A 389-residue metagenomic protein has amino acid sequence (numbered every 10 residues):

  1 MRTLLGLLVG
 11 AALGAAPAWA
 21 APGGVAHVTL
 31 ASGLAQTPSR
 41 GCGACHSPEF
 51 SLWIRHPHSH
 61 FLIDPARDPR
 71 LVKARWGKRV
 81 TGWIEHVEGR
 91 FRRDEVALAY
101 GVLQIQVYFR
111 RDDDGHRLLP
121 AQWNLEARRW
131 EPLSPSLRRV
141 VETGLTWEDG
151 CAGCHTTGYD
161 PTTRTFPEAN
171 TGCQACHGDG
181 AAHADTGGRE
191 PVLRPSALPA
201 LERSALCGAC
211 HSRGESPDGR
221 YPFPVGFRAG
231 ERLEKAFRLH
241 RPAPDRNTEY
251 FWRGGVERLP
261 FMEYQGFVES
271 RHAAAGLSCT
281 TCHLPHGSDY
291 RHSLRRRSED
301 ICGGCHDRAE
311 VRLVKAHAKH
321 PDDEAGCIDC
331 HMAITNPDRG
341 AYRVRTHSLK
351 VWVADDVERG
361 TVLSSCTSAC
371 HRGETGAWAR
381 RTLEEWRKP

Functional and structural regions predicted by a protein language model:
M1-L4: Positively charged n-region of N-terminal signal peptides that target proteins for export
G6-A16: Bacterial N-terminal signal peptides
P22-G33, P48-R128, P132-L137, D160-P389: Primarily the internal scaffold of c-type cytochrome electron-transfer domains, especially repeated/multiheme c-type
A35-P38: N-terminal-proximal low-complexity accessory segments that begin disordered and transition into the first
A44-C45: N-terminal amphipathic, basic-rich helices that act as targeting or association modules
E142-T146, A175-C176: An acidic intrinsically disordered interaction segment
G144-T156: A gly/proline- and charged-residue-enriched helix-loop-helix capping module
